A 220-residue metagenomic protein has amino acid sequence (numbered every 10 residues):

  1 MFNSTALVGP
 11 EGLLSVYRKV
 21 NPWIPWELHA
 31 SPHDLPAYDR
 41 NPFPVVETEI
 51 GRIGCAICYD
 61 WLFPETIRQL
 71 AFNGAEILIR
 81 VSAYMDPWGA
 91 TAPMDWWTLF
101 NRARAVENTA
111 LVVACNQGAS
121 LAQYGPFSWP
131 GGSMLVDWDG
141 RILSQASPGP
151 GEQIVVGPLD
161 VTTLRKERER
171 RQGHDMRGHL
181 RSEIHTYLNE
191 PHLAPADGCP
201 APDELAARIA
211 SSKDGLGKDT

Functional and structural regions predicted by a protein language model:
M1-I77, V81, M85-L99, A103 (+1 more regions): Active-site catalytic loop in hydrolytic enzyme cores
V81-A83, C115-G118: Short secondary-structure boundary segments
E107, N116-T220: C-terminal beta-strand edge segments of enzyme domains
